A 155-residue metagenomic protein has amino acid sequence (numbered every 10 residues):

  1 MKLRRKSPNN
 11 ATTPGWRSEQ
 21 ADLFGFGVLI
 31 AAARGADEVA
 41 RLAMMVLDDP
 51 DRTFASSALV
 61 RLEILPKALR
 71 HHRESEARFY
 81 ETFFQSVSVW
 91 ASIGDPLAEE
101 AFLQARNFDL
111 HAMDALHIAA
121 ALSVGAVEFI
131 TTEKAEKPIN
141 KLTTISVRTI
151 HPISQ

Functional and structural regions predicted by a protein language model:
M1-A21, S86, W90, I118-Q155: Acidic, PIN/NYN-like endoribonuclease modules and their adjacent C-terminal/linker elements
M1-S56, L69-F79, R148, I153-Q155: Short, well-structured N-terminal submotif of metal-dependent ribonuclease cores
F24, S56, S92, A112-A115 (+1 more regions): Short beta-strand scaffold positions
L29, R61, E136-K137: A generic structural signal for short hydrophobic patches within well-formed alpha-helices
P50, F108, V124-G125: Active-site charged/polar residues at nucleotide-handling catalytic sites that mediate phosphoryl, nucleotidyl
S86-N107: Acidic catalytic patch
